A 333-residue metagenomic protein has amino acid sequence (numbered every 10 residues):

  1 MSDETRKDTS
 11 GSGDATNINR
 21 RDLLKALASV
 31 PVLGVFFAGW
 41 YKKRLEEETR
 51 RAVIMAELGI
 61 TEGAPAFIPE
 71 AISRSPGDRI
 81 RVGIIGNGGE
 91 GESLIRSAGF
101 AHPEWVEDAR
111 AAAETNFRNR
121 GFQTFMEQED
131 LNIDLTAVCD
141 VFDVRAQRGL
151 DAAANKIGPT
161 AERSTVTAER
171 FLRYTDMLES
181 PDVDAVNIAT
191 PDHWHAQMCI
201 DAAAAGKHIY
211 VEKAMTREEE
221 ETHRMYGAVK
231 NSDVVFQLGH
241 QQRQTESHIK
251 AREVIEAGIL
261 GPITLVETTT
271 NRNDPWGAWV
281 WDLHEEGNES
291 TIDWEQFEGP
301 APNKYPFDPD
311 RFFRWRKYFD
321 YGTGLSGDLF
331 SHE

Functional and structural regions predicted by a protein language model:
S2-H208, H223-V235: N-terminal glycine-/serine-/threonine-rich beta1-alpha1-beta2 phosphate-ribose binding loop of Rossmann-like
G89, L94, H240-S247, T270-E333: Mid-domain beta-loop-alpha active-site segment that forms a flexible, acidic cofactor/metal-binding surface
L131-N132, V211, F319-D320: A short, mixed-charge helix-start or loop-turn motif at secondary-structure junctions
A137-C139, N187, T264-E267, E298: Residues embedded in well-ordered beta-strands within globular domains across many folds
V144, V183, D192, M215 (+2 more regions): Flexible, active-site-proximal loop/turn residues at the rims of small-molecule/cofactor binding pockets and catalytic
T165, A189-H193, K213-E220, G239-Q242 (+2 more regions): Alpha-helix capping and helix-loop boundary segments enriched in small/acidic/polar residues
H208, M215-I292, Q296: A contiguous active-site-proximal alpha/beta segment in oxidoreductase catalytic domains
